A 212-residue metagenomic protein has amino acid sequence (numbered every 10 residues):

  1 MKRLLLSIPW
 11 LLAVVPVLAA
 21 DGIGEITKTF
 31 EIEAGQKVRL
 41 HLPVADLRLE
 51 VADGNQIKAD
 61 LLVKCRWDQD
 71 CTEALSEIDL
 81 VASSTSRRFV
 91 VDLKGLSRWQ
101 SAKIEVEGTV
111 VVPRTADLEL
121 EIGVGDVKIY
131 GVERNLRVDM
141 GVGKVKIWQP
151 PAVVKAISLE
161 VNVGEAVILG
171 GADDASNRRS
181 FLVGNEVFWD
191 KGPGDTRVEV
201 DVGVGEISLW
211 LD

Functional and structural regions predicted by a protein language model:
L4-E50, G54-Q56, K64-Q69, R98-T109 (+1 more regions): Short acidic/polar N-terminal linker immediately downstream of export determinants
I23-E33, D60-L62, D68-Q69, K94 (+3 more regions): Short, surface-exposed interaction patches in beta-rich subdomains that mediate adhesion/assembly near membranes
K37, Q56-K58, E77, D117 (+2 more regions): Exposed beta-strand and adjacent loop surfaces of beta-rich binding modules that mediate intermolecular recognition
V38-L40, L120, V138, L159: Active-site alpha-helical segments that house and flank conserved acidic catalytic motifs for diphosphate chemistry
L61-E105: Mid-chain, structured segments of secreted extracytoplasmic proteins
E119-G123, V127-G141: Right-handed parallel beta-helix
